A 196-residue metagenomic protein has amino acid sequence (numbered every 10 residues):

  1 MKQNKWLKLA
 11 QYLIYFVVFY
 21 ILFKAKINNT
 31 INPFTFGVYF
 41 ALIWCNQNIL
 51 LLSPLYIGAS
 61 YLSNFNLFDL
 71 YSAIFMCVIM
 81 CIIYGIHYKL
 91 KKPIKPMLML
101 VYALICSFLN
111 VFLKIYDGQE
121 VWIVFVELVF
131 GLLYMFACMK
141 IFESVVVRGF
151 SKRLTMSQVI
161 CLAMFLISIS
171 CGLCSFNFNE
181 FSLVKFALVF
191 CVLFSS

Functional and structural regions predicted by a protein language model:
M1-S196: Membrane-embedded alpha-helical hairpins and interfacial helices in multi-pass inner-membrane proteins
